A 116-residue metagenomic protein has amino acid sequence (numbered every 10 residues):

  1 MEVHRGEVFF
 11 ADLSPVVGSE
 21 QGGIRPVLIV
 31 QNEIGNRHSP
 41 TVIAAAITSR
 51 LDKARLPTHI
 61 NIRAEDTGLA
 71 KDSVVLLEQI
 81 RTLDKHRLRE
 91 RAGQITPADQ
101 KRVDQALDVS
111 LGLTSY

Functional and structural regions predicted by a protein language model:
M1-Y116: Conserved functional hotspots at enzyme active or ligand-binding sites that engage polyanionic ligands
